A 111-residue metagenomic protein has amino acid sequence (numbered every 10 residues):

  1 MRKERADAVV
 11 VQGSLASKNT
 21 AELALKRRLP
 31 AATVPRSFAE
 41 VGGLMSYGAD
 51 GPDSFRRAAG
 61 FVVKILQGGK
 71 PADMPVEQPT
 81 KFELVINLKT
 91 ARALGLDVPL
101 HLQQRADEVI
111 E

Functional and structural regions predicted by a protein language model:
M1-E111: Short hydrophobic alpha-helices and adjacent helix-cap/hinge residues
